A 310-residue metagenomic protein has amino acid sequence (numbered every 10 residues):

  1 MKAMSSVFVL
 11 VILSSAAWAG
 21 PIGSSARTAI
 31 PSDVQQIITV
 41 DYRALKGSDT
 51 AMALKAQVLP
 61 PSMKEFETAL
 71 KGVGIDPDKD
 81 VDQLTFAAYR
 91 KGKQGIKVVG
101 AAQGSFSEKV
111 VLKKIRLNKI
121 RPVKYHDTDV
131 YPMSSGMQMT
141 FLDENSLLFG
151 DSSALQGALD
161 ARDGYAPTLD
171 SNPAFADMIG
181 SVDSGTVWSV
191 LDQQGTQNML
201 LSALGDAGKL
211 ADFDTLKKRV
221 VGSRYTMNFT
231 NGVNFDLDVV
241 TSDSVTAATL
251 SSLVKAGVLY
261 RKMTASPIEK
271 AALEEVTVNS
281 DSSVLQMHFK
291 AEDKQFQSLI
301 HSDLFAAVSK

Functional and structural regions predicted by a protein language model:
S6-A16: Bacterial N-terminal signal peptides
A19-P132, A176-K217, S252-E275, V284-Q286 (+2 more regions): Structural boundary/hinge residues at secondary-structure and domain interfaces
A26, Q83-Y89, S135-L142, S223-M227: Short, surface-exposed beta-strand/loop micro-motifs that present aromatic residues
P31, G92-G95, L142, N228-G232: Edge/loop elements at the starts and ends of beta-strands within beta-rich repeat scaffolds
I38, M133-G164, G232, T277-F296: A short, solvent-exposed beta-edge/loop patch
G136-L200: A conserved glycine-rich beta-strand in the N-terminal activation segment of trypsin-fold
K218-V245: Internal helical hairpin/lid segments
